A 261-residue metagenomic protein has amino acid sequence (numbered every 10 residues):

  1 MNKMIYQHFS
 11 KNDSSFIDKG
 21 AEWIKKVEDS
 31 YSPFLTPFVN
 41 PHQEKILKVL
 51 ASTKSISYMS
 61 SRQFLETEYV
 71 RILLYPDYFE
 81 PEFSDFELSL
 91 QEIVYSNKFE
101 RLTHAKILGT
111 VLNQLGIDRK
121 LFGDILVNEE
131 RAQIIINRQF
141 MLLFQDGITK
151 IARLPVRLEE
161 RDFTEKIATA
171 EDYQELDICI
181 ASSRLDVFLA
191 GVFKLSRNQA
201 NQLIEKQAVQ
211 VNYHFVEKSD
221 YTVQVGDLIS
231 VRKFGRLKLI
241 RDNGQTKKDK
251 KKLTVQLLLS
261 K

Functional and structural regions predicted by a protein language model:
M1-D186, V192, F215, R236-K261: Ferredoxin-like alpha/beta domains used as RNA- or RNAP-binding modules
L176-V225: A basic, amphipathic helix-loop patch mediating RNA/tRNA/ribosome contacts
Y221-V225, F234, D242: C-terminal non-catalytic interaction appendages of large macromolecular assemblies
